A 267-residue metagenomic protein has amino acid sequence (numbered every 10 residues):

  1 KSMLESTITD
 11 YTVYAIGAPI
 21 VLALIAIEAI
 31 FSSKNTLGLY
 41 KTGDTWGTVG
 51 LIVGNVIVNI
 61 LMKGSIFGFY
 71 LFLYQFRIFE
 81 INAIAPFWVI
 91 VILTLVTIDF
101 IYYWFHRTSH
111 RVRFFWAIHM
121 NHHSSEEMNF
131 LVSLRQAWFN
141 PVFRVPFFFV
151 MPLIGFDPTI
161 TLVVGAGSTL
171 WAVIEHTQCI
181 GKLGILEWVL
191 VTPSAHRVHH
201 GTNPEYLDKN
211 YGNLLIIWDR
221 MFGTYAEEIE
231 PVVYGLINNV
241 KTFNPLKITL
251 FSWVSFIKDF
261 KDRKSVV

Functional and structural regions predicted by a protein language model:
K1-Y11: Short, strongly hydrophobic alpha-helical membrane anchors
L4, L39-L51, E126: Cytosolic juxtamembrane amphipathic/interface segments immediately preceding and feeding into a transmembrane helix
T12-G17, D44-T48, P86-V91, I160-T161: Residue-level signature of transmembrane alpha-helical entry/exit and packing/kink sites in multi-pass membrane
I20-S32, F67, L95-F100: Central hydrophobic cores of alpha-helical transmembrane segments in multi-pass inner-membrane proteins across all
A26-W46: Membrane-interface helix-loop junction between the first two transmembrane segments
V53-M62, E80, I84-N239: Membrane-embedded catalytic scaffold of the fatty acid hydroxylase/desaturase
L71-N82: Membrane-interface helix termini and inter-helical loops of multi-pass transporters
V266-V267: Conserved small/polar residues in nucleotide/adenosyl-binding loops
